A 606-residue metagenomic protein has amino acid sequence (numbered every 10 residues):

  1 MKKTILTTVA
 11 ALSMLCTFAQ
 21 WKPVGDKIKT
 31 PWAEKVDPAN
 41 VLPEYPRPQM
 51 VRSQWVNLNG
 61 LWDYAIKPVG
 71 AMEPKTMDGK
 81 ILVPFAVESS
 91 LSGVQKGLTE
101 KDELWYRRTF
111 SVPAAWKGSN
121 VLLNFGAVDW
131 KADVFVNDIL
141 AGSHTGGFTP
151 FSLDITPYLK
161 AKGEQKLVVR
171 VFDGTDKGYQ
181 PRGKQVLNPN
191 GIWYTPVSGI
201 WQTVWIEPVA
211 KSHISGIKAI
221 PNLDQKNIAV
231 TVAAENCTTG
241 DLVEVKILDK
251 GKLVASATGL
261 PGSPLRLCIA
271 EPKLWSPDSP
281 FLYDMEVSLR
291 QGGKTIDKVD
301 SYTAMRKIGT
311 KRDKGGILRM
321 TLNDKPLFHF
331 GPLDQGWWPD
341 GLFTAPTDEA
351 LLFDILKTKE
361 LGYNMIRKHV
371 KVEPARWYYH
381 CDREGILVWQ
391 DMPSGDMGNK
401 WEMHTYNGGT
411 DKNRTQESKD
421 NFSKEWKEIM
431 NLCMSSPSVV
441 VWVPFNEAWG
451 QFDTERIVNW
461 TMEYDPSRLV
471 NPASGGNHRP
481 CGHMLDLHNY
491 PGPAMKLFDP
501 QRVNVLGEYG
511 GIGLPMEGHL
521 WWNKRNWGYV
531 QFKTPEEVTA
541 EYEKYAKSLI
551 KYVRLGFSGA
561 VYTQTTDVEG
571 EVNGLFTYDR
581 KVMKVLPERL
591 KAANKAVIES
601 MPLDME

Functional and structural regions predicted by a protein language model:
M1-W21: Bacterial Sec-dependent N-terminal signal peptides
Q20-N124, P181-W193, V197-I200, V209-S212 (+4 more regions): Extended carbohydrate-recognition surfaces in non-catalytic/accessory domains of CAZymes and lectin-like proteins
A65-V69, K96-G97, K101-H213, C237 (+3 more regions): Accessory beta-strand-rich segments of carbohydrate-active enzymes
V136, N227-G259, L265, M285-V287: Beta-strand-rich binding/interaction modules
A141-G142, V254, L327: Short hydrophobic beta-strand segments in globular cytosolic domains
P208-T238, K314-R319, V597-E606: Surface beta-strand/loop "capping" patches
I217-P221, E286-T358, A596, L603: N-terminal carbohydrate-binding accessory modules
I355-K357, M365-A593, S600-L603: Substrate-binding/catalytic cleft of secreted carbohydrate-active enzymes, primarily glycoside hydrolases
